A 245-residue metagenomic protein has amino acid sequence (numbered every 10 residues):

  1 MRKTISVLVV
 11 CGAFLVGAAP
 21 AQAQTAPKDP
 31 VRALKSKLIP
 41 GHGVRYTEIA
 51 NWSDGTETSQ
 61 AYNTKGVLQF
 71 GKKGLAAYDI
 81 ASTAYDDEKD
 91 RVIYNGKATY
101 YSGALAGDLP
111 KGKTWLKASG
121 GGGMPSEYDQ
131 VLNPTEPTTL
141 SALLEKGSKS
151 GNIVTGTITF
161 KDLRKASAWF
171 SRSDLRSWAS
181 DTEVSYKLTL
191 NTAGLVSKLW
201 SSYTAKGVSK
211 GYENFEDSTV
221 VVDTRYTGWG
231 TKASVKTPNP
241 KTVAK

Functional and structural regions predicted by a protein language model:
R2-V67, A233-K245: N-terminal leader/targeting segments and the immediate start of mature chains
T25-A26, A104-W169: Flexible, processing/modification-adjacent segments and terminal tails in exported/periplasmic/extracellular proteins
A33-L38, N63-K72, G96, S185-L190 (+1 more regions): Extended lipid/amphipathic-ligand handling interfaces
T47-N51, A77-T83, V154-I158, S201-S202: Short beta-strand segments that buttress and anchor functional surface loops
I49-E57, A81-E88, Y100-L109, T204-K206 (+1 more regions): Hydrophobic lipid-interacting interfaces of membrane-associated proteins
T58-K65, Y85-D90, D181-S185, S218-V222: Short, surface-exposed coil-to-beta transition loops
Q69-L132: An acidic-aromatic
G156, D162-P238: Gly/Pro-enriched, hydrophobic low-complexity segments that function as extracytoplasmic propeptides/linkers
